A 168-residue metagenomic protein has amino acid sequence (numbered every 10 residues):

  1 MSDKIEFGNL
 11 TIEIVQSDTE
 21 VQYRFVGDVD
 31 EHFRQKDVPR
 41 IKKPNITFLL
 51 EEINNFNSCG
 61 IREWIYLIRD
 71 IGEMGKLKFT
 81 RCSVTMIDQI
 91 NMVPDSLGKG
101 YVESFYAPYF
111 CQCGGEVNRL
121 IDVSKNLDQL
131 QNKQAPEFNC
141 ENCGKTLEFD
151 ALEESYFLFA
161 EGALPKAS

Functional and structural regions predicted by a protein language model:
M1-Q22: Short beta-strand/loop segment at the start of cytosolic alpha/beta domains
G8-T11, F33-K36, L127: A generic local structural motif
L10, V26-D28, C59, L67 (+3 more regions): Generic signature of intrinsically disordered, low-complexity segments enriched in small/polar residues
L10-V15, D30, I53-F56, F157-S168: Unusually extended, aromatic-enriched hydrophobic runs near protein termini
E20-E103: Amphipathic alpha-helical interaction surfaces in cytosolic regulatory modules
D88-S168: Cys/His-clustered metal-coordination modules, chiefly Zn-binding fingers
